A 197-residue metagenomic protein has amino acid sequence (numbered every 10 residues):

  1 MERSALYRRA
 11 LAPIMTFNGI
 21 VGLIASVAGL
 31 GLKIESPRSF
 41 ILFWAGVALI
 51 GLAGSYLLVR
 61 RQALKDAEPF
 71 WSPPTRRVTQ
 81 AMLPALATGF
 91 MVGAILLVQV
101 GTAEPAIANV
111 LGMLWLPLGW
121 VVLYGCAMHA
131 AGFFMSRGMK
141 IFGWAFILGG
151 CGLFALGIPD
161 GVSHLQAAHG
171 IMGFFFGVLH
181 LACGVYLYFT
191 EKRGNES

Functional and structural regions predicted by a protein language model:
M1-E2: Disordered, charged N-terminal biogenesis/targeting segments of membrane/secreted proteins
A5-M15, R38, R76, L111-L118 (+3 more regions): Membrane-water interface of alpha-helical transmembrane segments
A5-V98: Selected alpha-helical membrane-embedding segments in polytopic membrane proteins
I14, N18-V21, F40-A48, M82 (+6 more regions): Hydrophobic alpha-helical transmembrane segments of polytopic
V21-A25, I50-G54, V92, L123-A127 (+3 more regions): Membrane-embedded alpha-helical transmembrane segments of multi-pass integral membrane proteins
A28-I41, A94-M113, P159-A167: Helix-coil boundary and interhelical linker segments in multi-pass alpha-helical membrane proteins
V78, M82-W144: Membrane-proximal helix-loop-helix units in multi-pass membrane proteins
A130-S197: Terminal transmembrane helical module of multi-pass membrane proteins
